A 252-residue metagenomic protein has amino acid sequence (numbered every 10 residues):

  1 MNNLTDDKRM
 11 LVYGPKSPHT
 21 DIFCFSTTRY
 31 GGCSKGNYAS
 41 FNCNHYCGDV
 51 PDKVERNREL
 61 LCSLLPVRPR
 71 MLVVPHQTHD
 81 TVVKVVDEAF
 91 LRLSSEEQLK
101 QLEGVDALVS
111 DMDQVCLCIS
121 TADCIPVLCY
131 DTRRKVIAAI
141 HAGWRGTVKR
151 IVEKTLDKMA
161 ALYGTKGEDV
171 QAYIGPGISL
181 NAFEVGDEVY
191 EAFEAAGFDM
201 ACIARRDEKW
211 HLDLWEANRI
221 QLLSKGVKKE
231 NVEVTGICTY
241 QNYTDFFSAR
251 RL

Functional and structural regions predicted by a protein language model:
M1-L252: Active-site microenvironment for binding and transforming phosphate-containing groups
